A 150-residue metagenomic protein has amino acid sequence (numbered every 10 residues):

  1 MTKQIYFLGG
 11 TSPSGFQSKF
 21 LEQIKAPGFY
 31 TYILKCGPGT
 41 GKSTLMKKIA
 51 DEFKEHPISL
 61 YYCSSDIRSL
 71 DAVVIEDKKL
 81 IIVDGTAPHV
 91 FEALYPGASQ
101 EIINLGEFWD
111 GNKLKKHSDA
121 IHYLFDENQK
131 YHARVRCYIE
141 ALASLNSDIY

Functional and structural regions predicted by a protein language model:
M1-I24, S147: N-terminal pre-Walker A segment at the start of P-loop NTPase domains
T2-P13, D51-K115, D119-A120: Conserved nucleotide-sensing/catalytic segment adjacent to the nucleotide-binding pocket in NTP-handling enzymes
Y32-K35: Hydrophobic anchor at the beta1->P-loop junction of P-loop NTPases
G39: Walker A (P-loop) phosphate-binding loop of P-loop NTPases
K42: Conserved lysine of the Walker
L45: Hydrophobic positions on the alpha1 helix immediately C-terminal to the Walker A/P-loop
K48: Extended, Lys/Arg-enriched charged tracts that mediate electrostatic binding to polyanionic substrates
A120-Y150: An accessory alpha-helical subdomain
